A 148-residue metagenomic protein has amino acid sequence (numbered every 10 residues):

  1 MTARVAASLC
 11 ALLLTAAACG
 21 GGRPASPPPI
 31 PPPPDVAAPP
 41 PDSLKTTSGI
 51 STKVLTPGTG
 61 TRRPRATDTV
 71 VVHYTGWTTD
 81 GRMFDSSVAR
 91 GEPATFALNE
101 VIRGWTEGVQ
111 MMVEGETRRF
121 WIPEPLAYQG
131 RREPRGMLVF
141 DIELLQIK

Functional and structural regions predicted by a protein language model:
T2-K148: Cross-family detector of peptidyl-prolyl cis-trans isomerase
